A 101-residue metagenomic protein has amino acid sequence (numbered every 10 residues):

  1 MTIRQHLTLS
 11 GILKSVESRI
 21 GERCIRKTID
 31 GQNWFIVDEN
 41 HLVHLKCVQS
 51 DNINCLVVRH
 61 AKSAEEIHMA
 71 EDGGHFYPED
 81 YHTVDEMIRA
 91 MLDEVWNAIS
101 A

Functional and structural regions predicted by a protein language model:
M1-L42, G73-Y77: Negatively charged, low-complexity tracts enriched in Asp/Glu with abundant Ser/Thr
M1-R4, W96-A101: Short intrinsically disordered terminal tails
R4-L7, Y81, D85, L92: N-terminal export/targeting and maturation segments
I12-S15, R19, M87-E94, A98: Charge-rich, solvent-exposed alpha-helical interaction surfaces
V16, I20, C47, A61-K62 (+1 more regions): N-terminal regions of proteins, emphasizing targeting and processing segments when present
V43-E86: Intrinsically disordered, low-complexity regulatory segments enriched in Ser/Thr/Pro and charged residues
